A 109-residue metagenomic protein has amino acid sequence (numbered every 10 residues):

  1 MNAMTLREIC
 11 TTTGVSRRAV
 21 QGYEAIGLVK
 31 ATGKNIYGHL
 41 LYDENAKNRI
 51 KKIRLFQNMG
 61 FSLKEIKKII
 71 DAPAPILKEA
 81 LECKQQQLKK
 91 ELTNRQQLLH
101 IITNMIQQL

Functional and structural regions predicted by a protein language model:
M1-K68: Basic helix-turn-helix/winged-helix DNA-binding cores and closely related short helical interaction motifs
R54, I70-L109: Short, charged amphipathic alpha-helical surface segments
